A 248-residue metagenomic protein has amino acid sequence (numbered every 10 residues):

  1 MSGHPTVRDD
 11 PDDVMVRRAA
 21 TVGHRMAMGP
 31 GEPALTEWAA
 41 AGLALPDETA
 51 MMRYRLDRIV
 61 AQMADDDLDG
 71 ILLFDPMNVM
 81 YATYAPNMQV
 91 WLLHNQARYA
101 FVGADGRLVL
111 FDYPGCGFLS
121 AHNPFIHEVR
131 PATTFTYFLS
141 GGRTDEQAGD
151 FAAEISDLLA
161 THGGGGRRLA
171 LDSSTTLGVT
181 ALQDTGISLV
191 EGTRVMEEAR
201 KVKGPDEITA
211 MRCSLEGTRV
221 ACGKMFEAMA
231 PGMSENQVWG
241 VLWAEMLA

Functional and structural regions predicted by a protein language model:
M1-V220: A composition/biophysics-driven feature that prefers long, compositionally simple stretches
R53, D172-S173, G232-A244: An alpha-helix initiation/capping motif
G166, M225-P231: Short helix-to-loop capping/linker segments positioned immediately adjacent to catalytic or ligand/cofactor-binding
E197-K201, M229, M233-N236: Short, small-residue-enriched loops and turns at beta-alpha junctions that line or gate enzyme active sites
L215-M225, E235, W239-W243: Active-site pocket-lining segments that scaffold enzyme catalytic pockets across diverse folds
M246-A248: Short, intrinsically disordered, charge-balanced linker/junction segments flanking boundaries in proteins
